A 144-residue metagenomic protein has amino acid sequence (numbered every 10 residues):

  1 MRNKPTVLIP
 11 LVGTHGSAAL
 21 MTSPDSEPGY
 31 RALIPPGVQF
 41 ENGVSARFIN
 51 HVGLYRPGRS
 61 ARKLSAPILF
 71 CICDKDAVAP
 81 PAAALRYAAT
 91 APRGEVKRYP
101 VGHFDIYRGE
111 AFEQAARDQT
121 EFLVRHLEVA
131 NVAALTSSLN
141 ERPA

Functional and structural regions predicted by a protein language model:
M1-S60, A66: Alpha/beta-hydrolase
A61-S65, A89-P92: Short, conserved loop/helix-junction motifs that constitute active-site signature segments in enzyme catalytic cores
L64-S65, F70-I72, D76: Short beta-strand/loop motif that positions the catalytic acidic residue of the alpha/beta-hydrolase fold
A77-A83: Conserved alpha/beta-hydrolase "acid-adjacent" motif
V101-A116: Catalytic histidine-centered segment of alpha/beta-hydrolase-like enzymes
D118-A130: C-terminal alpha-helix
A130-A144: Short, flexible loop/turn segments with low-complexity composition
